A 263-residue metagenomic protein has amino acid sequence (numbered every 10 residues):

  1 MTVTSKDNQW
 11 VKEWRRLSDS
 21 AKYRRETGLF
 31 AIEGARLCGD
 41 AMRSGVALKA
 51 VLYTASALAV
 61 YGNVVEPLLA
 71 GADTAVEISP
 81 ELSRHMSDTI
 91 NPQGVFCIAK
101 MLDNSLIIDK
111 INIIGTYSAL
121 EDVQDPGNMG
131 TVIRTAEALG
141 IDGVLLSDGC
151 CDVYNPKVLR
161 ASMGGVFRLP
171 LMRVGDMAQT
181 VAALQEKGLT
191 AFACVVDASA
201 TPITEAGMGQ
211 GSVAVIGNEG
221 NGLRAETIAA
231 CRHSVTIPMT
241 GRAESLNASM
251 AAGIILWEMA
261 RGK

Functional and structural regions predicted by a protein language model:
M1-I90: N-terminal positively charged helical leader segments and presequences
V3, F30, E121-D122, S147-D148 (+4 more regions): Glycine- and other small-residue-rich loops at beta-strand/loop junctions that grip anionic moieties
G34, D125-V132, L246-A251: Amphipathic alpha-helical repeat scaffolds
R43, D103, D109-T201: RNA substrate-binding interface of SAM-dependent RNA methyltransferases
S56-L58, P80-L82, G149-C151, V174 (+2 more regions): Short, acidic/turn-prone active-site loops that include or flank metal/cofactor- and phosphate-binding residues
C97, A138-L139, V153, V158-V166 (+1 more regions): Structured adenosyl-cofactor binding patch, chiefly the S-adenosyl-L-methionine
F192-A243: Active-site/ligand-binding-proximal alpha/beta "capping" segment
